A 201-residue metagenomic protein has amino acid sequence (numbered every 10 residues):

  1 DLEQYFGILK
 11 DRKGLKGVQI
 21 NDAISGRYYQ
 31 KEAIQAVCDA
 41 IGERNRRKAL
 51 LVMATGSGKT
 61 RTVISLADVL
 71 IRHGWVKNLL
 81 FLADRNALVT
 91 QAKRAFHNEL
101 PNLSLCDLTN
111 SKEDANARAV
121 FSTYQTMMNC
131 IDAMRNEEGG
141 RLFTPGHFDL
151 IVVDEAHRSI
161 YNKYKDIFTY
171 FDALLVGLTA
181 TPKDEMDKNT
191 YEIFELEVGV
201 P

Functional and structural regions predicted by a protein language model:
D1-N78, A83, A87-N102, N116-A119 (+4 more regions): ATP-dependent helicase/translocase motor core
D84, E155, A180: Conserved H-loop
A92, C130-M134, E155-D166: Conserved ATPase-coupling elements of RecA-like P-loop NTPase cores
L103-L108, V176: Acidic/polar loop patches that form or flank catalytic/metal-binding clefts of enzymes that bind anionic ligands
L108-V120: Conserved motor-coupling elements within RecA-like helicase/translocase cores
T123, D154-E155: Walker B catalytic acidic pair
R158-P201: Post-DEXD/H (motif II) to motif III coupling segment of the RecA-like Helicase ATP-binding lobe
